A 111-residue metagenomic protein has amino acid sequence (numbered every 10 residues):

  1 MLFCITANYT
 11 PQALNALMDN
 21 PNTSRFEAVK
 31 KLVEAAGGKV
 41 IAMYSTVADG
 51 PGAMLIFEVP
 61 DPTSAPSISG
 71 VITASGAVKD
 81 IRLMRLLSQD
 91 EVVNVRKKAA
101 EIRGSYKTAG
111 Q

Functional and structural regions predicted by a protein language model:
M1-E34, K39-I41, S45-P51, T63 (+1 more regions): Short S/T/G/P-rich N-terminal loop/turn motif that feeds into the first structured element of a domain
I5-A7, L55, L83: A structural signal for short, well-ordered beta-strand segments
G52-E58: Short cationic amphipathic helices and targeting signals
E58-D90: An amphipathic, aromatic/His-enriched active-site/gating alpha helix that lines ligand/cofactor pockets
